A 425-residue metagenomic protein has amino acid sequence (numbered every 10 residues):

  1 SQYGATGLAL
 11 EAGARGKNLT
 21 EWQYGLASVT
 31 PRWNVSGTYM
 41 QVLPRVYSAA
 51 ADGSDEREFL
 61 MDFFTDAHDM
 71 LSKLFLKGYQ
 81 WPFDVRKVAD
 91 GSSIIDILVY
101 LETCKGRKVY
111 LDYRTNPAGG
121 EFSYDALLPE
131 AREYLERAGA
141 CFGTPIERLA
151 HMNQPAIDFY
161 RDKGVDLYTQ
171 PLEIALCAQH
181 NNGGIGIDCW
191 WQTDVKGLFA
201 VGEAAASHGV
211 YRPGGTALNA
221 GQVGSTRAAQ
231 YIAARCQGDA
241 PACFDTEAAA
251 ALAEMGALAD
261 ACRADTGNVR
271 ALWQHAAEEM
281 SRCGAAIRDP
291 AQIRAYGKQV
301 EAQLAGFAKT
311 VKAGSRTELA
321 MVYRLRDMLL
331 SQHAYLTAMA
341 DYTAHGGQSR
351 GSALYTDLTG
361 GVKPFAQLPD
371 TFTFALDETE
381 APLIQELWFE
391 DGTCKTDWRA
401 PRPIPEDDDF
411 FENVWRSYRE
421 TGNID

Functional and structural regions predicted by a protein language model:
S1-N34, G215-Y231: Glycine-rich loop(s) and the adjacent beta-strand/alpha-helix scaffold that form part
A14-D158: An anion/pyrophosphate-binding glycine-rich loop and adjacent beta-alpha core in soluble alpha-beta enzymes
Q23-P31, I174-N181, P241-A259: A glycine-rich phosphate-binding loop feature that marks nucleotide/adenosyl-phosphate handling sites
F159-K196: FAD/FMN-dependent oxidoreductases across multiple families
W190-Y211: Short FAD-binding loop at a beta-strand-to-alpha-helix junction that anchors the flavin cofactor in diverse
A205-F244: A conserved active-site cap/scaffold subdomain adjacent to cofactor or substrate pockets
Q237-E318: Long, amphipathic alpha-helical stalk/connector segments used for oligomerization, subunit docking, or mechanical
G306-D425: C-terminal amphipathic alpha-helical interaction region
